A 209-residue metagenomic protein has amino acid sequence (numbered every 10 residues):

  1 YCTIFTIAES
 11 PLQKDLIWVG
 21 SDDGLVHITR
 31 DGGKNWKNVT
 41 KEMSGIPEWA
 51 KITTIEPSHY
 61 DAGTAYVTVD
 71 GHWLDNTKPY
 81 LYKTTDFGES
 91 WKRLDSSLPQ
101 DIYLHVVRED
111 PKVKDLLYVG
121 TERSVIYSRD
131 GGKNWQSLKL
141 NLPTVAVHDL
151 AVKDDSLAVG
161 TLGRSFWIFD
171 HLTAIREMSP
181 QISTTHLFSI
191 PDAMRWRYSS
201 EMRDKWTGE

Functional and structural regions predicted by a protein language model:
Y1-G208: Beta-propeller blade termini and top-face loops
